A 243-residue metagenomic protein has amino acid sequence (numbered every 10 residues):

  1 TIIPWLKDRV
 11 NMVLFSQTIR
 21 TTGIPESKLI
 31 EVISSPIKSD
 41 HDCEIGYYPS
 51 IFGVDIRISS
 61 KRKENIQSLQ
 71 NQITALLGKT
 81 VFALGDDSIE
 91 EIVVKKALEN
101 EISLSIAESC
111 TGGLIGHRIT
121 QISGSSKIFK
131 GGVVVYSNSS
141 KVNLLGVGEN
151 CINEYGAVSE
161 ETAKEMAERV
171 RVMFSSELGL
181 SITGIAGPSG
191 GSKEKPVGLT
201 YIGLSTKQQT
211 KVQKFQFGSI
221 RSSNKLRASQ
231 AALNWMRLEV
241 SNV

Functional and structural regions predicted by a protein language model:
T1-F52, S59-I66: Accessory alpha-helical/coil subdomains and C-terminal extensions that flank or cap enzyme catalytic cores
V10-V13, F52-V54, T74-A75, L145-V147: Short acidic (Asp/Glu) and glycine-rich catalytic loops that position anionic groups and cofactors
V13-F15, H41, F52-V54, F129-K130 (+2 more regions): A generic structural signal for well-ordered coil/turn residues at beta-strand boundaries that shape enzyme active-site
R57-S59, G203: Beta-strand residues in well-ordered beta-sheet regions across diverse protein folds
E64-V243: Short alpha-helical segments enriched in small residues
